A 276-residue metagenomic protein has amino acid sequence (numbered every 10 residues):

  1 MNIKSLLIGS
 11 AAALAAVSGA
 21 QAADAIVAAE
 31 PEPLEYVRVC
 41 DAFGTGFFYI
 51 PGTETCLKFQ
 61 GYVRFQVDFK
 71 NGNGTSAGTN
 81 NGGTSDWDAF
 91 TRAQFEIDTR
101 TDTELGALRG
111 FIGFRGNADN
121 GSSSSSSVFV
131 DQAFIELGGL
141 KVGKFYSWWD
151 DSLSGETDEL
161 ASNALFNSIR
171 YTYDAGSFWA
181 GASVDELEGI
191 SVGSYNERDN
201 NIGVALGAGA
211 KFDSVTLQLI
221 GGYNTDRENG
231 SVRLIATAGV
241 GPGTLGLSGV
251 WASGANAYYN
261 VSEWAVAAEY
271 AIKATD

Functional and structural regions predicted by a protein language model:
M1-Q60: N-terminal periplasmic/intermembrane-space "pro-region" immediately following the signal or transit peptide
A11, A15, A23-A25, P31 (+6 more regions): Compositionally biased, low-hydrophobicity segments enriched in charged and small polar residues
R38-D41, Y171, A208, A236: Short, exposed beta-strand/loop patches in secreted or surface proteins that constitute
G46-N71, T75-G189, N200, A205-T216: Outer membrane beta-barrel
K70, D119-G121, E159, D185-E186 (+5 more regions): Outer-membrane beta-barrel domain signature
S177, D199-N201, L206-D276: Detector for outer-membrane/organellar transmembrane beta-barrel domains, recognizing the amphipathic beta-strand
G193-E197: Active-site cleft segment of glycoside hydrolase catalytic domains centered on the general acid/base Glu
